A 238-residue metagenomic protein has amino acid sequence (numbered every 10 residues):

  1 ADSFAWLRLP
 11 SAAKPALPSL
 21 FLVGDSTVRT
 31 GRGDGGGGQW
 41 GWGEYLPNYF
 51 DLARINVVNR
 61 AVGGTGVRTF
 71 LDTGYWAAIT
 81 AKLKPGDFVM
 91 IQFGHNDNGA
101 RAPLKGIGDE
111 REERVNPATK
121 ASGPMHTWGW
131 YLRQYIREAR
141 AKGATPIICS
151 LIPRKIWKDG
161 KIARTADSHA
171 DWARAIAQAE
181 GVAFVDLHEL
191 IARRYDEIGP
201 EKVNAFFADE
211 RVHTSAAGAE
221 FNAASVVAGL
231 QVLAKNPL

Functional and structural regions predicted by a protein language model:
A1-A61, A77-V89, K105-D109: Serine-esterase "nucleophile elbow" of acetyl-processing enzymes
D2-S11, V226, L230, N236-L238: A recurrent domain-boundary module in secreted/ectodomain proteins
S26, T65-G66, N96: Gly/Ser/Thr-rich beta-alpha loop segments that engage phosphate groups in nucleotides
V28, F70, F206-F207: Short clusters of hydrophobic/aromatic residues that line enzyme substrate/ligand-binding pockets
T30, G66, K155-I156: Flexible loop/turn segments at secondary-structure boundaries
R32-G36, T69-L71, D159-R164: Short, solvent-exposed loop/turn segments at secondary-structure boundaries
N59-D72: Functional beta-strand-loop-alpha-helix junction segments that form "active/interaction loops" within catalytic
Y75-A216, E220, A224-N236: Alpha-helical cap/lid subdomain in secreted, periplasmic, or secretory-pathway luminal O-acyl-processing enzymes
